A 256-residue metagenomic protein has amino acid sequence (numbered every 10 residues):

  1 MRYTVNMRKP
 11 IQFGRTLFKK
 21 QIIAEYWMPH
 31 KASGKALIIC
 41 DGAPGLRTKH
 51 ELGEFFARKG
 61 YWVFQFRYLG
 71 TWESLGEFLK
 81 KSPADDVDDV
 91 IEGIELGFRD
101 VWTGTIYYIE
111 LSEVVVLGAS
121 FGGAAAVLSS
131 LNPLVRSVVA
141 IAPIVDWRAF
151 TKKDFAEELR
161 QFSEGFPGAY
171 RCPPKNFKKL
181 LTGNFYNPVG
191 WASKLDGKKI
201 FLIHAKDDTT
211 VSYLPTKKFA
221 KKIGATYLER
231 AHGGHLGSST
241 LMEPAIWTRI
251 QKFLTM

Functional and structural regions predicted by a protein language model:
M1-A32: N-terminal cap/lid segment of alpha/beta-hydrolase-fold proteins
A43-F55, E77, L214: The serine-hydrolase catalytic nucleophile loop
F56-L75: Conserved alpha/beta-hydrolase
F78-Y108: Alpha/beta-hydrolase active-site loop
L128-F177: Hydrolase active-site cap/lid region
L195-D196, F201-H204, D208: Short beta-strand/loop motif that positions the catalytic acidic residue of the alpha/beta-hydrolase fold
T209-P215: Conserved alpha/beta-hydrolase "acid-adjacent" motif
G233-P244: Catalytic histidine-centered segment of alpha/beta-hydrolase-like enzymes
